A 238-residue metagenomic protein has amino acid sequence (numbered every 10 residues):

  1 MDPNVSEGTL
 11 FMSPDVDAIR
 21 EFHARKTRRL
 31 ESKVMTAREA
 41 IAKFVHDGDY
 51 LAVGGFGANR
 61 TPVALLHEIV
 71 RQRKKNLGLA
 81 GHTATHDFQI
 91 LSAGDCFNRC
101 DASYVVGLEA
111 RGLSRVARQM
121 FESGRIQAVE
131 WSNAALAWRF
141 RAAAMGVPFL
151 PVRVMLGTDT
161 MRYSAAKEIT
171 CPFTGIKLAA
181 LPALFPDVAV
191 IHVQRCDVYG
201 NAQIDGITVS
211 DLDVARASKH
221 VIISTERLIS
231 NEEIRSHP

Functional and structural regions predicted by a protein language model:
M1-P238: Conserved alpha/beta enzyme-core scaffold
